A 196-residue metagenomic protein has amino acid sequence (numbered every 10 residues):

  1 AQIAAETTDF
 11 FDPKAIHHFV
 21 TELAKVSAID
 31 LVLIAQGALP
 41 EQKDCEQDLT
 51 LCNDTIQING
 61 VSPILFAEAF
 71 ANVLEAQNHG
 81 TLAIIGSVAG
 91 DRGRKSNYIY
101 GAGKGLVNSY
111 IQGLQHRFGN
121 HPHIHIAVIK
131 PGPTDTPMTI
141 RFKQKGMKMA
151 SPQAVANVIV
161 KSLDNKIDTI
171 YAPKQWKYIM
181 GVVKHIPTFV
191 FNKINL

Functional and structural regions predicted by a protein language model:
A1-K14: Rossmann-fold cofactor-recognition segment
H17, L31, G37-N53, S96: Conserved mid-core segment of classical short-chain dehydrogenase/reductases
A67, G103: Active-site helix of classical SDR
S87: Residue(s) in the substrate-gating loop at a strand-loop-helix junction that position the organic substrate next
R92, G113-H125: Active-site-adjacent segment of SDR/Rossmann-fold oxidoreductases
R92-Y98: Active-site loop immediately N-terminal to the catalytic Tyr-X3-Lys motif of short-chain dehydrogenase/reductase
V128, Q144-M180: C-terminal helical subdomain
